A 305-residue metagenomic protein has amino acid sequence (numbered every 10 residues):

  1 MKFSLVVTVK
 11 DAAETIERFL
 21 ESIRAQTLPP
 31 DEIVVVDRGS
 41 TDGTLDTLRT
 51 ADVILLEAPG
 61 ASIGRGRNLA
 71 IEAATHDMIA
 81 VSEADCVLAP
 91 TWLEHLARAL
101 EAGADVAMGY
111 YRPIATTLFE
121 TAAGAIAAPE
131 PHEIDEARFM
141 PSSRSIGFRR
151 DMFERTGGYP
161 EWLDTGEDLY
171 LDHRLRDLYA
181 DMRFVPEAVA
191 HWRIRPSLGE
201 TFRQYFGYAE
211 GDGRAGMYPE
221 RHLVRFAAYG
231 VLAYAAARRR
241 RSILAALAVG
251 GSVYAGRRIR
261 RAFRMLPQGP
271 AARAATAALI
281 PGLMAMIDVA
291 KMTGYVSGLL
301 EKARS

Functional and structural regions predicted by a protein language model:
M1-S22: N-proximal low-complexity "stem/linker" segments adjacent to membrane-targeting elements
E14, S22, P29, D37-L45 (+1 more regions): A conserved acidic beta->alpha catalytic loop
A58-A74, S143: Glycine-rich, basic loop-to-helix element that forms the pyrophosphate-binding segment of sugar-nucleotide handling
I79: Short aromatic/hydrophobic "clamp" motif used to bind/position activated sugar donors
V87, T91-E120: Conserved donor NDP-sugar-binding/catalytic core segment of glycosyltransferases
P113-A115, E130-F148, D164, Y170 (+2 more regions): A recurrent flexible, glycine/aromatic-enriched loop bordering the glycosyltransferase active site that acts as
P160-P219: Catalytic donor/gating beta->alpha subdomain of glycosyltransferases that bind UDP-sugars
A227-A303: Membrane-embedded multi-pass helical conduit in multi-pass membrane proteins, especially envelope-biosynthetic
